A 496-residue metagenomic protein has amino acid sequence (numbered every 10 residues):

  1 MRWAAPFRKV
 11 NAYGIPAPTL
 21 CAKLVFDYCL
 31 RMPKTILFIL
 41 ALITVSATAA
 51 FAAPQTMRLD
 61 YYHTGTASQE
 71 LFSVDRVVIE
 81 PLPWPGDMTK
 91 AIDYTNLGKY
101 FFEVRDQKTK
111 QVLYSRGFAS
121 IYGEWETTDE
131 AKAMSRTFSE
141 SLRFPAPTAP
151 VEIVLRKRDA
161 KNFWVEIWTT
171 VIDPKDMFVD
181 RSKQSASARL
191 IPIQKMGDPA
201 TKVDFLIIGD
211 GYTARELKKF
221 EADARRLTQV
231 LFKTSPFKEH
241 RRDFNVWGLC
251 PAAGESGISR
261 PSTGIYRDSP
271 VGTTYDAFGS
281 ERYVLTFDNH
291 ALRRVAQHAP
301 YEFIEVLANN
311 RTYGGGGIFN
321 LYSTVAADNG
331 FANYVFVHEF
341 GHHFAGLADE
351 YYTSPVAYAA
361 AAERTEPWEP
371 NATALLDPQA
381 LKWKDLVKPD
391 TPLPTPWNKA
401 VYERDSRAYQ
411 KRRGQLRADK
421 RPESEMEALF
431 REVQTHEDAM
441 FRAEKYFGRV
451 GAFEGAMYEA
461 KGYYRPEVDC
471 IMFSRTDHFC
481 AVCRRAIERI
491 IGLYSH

Functional and structural regions predicted by a protein language model:
L37-A47: Bacterial N-terminal signal peptides
F51-S139: N-terminal prosegments of processed precursors
A53-H63, A67-S73, Y351-H496: Replace "(M1/M4/M9/M12/WLM)" with "(e.g., M1/M4/M8/M9/M12/M26/WLM)" and add "not limited to" to clarify scope
K132-P199: Extended acidic/polar, glycine-enriched regions that form or flank non-catalytic beta-rich accessory modules
M177-S235, G248-I258: Fold-level signature of zinc-dependent metallopeptidase catalytic domains
K219, G316-E339: Short pre-active-site segment immediately N-terminal to the catalytic Zn-binding motif
D243-F319: Active-site-proximal segments of metallohydrolase catalytic domains
F340-V356: Catalytic Zn2+-binding segment of zinc metalloproteases
